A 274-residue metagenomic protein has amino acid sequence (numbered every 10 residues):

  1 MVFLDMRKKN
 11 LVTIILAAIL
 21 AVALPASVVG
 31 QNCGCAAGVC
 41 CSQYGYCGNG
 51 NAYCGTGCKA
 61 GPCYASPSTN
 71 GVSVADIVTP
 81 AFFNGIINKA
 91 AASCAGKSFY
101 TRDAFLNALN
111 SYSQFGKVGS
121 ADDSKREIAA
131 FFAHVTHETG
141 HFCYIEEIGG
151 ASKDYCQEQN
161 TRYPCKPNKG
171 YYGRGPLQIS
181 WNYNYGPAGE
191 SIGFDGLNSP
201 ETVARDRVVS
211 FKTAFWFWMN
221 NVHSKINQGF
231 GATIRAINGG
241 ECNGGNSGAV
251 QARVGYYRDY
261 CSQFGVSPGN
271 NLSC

Functional and structural regions predicted by a protein language model:
V2, I19-C33: N-terminal signal peptide
L4-I14: Bacterial N-terminal signal peptides that target proteins for export
Q31-P67: Secreted, short cysteine-rich peptides and small extracellular cysteine-rich domains stabilized by multiple disulfide
N49-N51, C143-Y144, C242-G248: Extracytoplasmic/secreted cell-surface and envelope-processing proteins
N70-N107, G116-S120, R126-F217: Peptidoglycan-targeting cell-wall enzymes and recognition modules
Q114-E127, Y144-I148, S224-I234, P268-S273: Surface-exposed patches in mature extracellular/periplasmic domains of secreted proteins
V135-E138, N227-G245: Acidic helix/loop microenvironments that form the catalytic cleft of cell-wall polysaccharide enzymes
G240, G244-G248, A252-C274: Low-complexity, Gly/Ser/Thr/Pro-rich intrinsically disordered linker/tail segments
